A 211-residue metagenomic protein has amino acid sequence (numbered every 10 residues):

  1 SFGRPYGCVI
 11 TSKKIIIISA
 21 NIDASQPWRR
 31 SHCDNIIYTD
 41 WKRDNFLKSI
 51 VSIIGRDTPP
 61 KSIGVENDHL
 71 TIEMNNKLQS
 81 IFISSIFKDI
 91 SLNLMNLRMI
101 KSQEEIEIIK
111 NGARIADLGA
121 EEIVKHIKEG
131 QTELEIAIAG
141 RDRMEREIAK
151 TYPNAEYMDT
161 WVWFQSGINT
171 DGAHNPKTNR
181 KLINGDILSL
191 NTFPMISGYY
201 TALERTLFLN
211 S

Functional and structural regions predicted by a protein language model:
S1-S211: Active-site neighborhoods and metal-handling regions in enzymes and metal-associated proteins
